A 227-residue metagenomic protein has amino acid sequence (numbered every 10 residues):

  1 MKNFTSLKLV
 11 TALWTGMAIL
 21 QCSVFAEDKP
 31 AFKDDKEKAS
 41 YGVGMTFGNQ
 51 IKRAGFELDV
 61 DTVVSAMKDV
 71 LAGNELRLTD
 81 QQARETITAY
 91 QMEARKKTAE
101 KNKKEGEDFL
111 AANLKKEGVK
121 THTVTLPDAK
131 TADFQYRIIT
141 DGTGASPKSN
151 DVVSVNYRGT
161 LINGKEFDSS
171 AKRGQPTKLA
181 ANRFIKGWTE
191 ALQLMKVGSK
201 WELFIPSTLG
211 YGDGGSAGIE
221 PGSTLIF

Functional and structural regions predicted by a protein language model:
M1-T11: Bacterial N-terminal signal peptides that target proteins for export
F4, S23-F227: Cross-family detector of peptidyl-prolyl cis-trans isomerase
V10-Q21: Bacterial N-terminal signal peptides
